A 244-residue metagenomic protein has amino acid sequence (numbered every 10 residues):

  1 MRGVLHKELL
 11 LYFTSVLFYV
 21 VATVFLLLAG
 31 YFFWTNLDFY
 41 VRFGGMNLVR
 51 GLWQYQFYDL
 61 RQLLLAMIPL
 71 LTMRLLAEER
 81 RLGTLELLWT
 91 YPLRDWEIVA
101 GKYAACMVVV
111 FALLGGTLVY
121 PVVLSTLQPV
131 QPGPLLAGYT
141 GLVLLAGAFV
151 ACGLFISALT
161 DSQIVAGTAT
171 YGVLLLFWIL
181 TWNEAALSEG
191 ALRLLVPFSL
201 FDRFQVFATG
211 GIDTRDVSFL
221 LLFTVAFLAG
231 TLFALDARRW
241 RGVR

Functional and structural regions predicted by a protein language model:
M1-A22, R244: Aromatic- and glycine-rich beta-strand/loop motifs that create alpha-glucan
V16-D38, D59-M67, G172-L176: Hydrophobic alpha-helical transmembrane segments of multi-pass membrane transport/permease proteins
G30-W34, R50-Y58, A100, A104-I164 (+1 more regions): Secretory targeting signals
T35-G51, A166-R239: Terminal transmembrane helical anchor/hairpin motif
Y55-E78, L113: Long, hydrophobic alpha-helical segments
I68-T72, Y120, A151-C152, G230-T231: Hydrophobic/aromatic residues in alpha-helical transmembrane segments
P69-W89, Y103: Transmembrane helix boundary and interhelical loop/hinge segments in multi-pass membrane proteins
